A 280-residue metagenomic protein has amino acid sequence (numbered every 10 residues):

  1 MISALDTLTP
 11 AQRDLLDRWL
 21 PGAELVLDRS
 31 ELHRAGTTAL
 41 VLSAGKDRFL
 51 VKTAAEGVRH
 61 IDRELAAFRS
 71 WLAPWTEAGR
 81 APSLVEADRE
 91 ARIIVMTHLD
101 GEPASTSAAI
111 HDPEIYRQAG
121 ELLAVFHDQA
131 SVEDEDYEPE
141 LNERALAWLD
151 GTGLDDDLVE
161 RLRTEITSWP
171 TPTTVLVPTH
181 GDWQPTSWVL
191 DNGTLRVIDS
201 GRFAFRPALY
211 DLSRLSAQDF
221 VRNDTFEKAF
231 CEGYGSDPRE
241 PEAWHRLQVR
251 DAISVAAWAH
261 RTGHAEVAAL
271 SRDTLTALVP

Functional and structural regions predicted by a protein language model:
M1-L27: Juxta-kinase regulatory segment immediately upstream of eukaryotic protein kinase catalytic domains
S30-R34, E86-E90, L247-Q248: A short beta-turn/loop motif at secondary-structure boundaries
H33-G45, L50-V51, I166-L212: Active-site acidic catalytic loop and adjacent metal/ATP-binding pocket of ATP-dependent phosphoryl transfer enzymes
R48-T97, E102-F126, T225: A conserved alpha-helical element in kinase catalytic cores
V58, P103, W188, F205 (+1 more regions): Conserved protein kinase catalytic core
L72, L123, H127-S131, S216 (+1 more regions): Protein kinase-like catalytic domain
P82-A87, H98-V159, T164, P170 (+2 more regions): A cross-family kinase active-site recognition segment
R214-P280: Helix-rich C-terminal or lid/interface subdomains of diverse kinases
